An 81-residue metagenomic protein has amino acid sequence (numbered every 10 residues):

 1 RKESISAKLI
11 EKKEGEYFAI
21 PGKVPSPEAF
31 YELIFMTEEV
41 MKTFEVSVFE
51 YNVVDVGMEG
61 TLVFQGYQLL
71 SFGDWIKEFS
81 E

Functional and structural regions predicted by a protein language model:
R1-P25: Structural detector for short beta-strands of small beta-barrel domains
E3-I5, A29-Y31, M58-G60: A generic structural signal for short beta-strands and their flanking turns/coil linkers
I5, V40-E45: Short beta-strand segments
I20-K42: OB-fold (S1/OB) nucleic-acid-binding surfaces
T37, E45-V46, F64, G73-D74: Residue-level recognition of conserved beta-strand positions in structured domain cores
E39-M41, F49, Y67-L69: A generic structural motif
V46-V63: Short nucleic-acid-contacting surface segments enriched for D/E, G, S/T with interspersed K/R
G66-E81: OB-fold/S1-family single-stranded nucleic acid-binding modules
